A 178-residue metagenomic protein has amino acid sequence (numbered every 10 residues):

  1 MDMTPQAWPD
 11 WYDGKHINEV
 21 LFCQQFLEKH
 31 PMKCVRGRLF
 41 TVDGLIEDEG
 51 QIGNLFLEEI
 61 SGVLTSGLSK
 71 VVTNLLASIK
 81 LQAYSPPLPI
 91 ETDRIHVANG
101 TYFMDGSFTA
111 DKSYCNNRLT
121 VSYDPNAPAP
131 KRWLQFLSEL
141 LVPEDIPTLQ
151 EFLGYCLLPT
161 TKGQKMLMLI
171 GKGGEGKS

Functional and structural regions predicted by a protein language model:
M1-G37, V42: Extended non-catalytic interaction/regulatory regions in multidomain proteins
M1-Q6, F40-L68: Short, small/acidic-rich helices and loops at N termini and domain boundaries of DNA replication/processing enzymes
D10-L21, T65-Y102: Extended, Lys/Arg-enriched charged tracts that mediate electrostatic binding to polyanionic substrates
N18, F22, Q51-I52, F56 (+3 more regions): Short amphipathic alpha-helical segments
Q25-K29, L55, E59-V63, L75-S78 (+2 more regions): Residues that form generic nucleotide/phosphate-binding pockets
K29-N54, I95-S178: P-loop NTPase catalytic core of nucleic-acid-dependent motor ATPases
C34-V35, L64-T73, A83-L88, D145-T148 (+2 more regions): Residue-level signal for secondary-structure boundary elements
